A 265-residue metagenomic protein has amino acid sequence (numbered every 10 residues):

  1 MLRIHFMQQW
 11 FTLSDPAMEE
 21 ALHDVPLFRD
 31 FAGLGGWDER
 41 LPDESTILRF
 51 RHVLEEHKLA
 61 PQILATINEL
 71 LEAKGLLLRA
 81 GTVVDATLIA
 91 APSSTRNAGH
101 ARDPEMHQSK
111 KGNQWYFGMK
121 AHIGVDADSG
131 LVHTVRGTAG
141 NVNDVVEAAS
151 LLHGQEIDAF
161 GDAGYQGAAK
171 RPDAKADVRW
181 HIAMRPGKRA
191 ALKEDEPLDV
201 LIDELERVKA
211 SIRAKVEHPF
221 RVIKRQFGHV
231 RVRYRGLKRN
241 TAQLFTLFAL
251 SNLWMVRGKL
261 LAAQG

Functional and structural regions predicted by a protein language model:
M1-T12: Alpha-helical support elements that line or immediately flank enzyme active sites and cofactor-binding pockets
R3, R221, Q243-F248: Conserved, well-structured core segments
T12-S14, L54-E55: N-terminal core-binding DNA-recognition domain of tyrosine recombinases/integrases
E20-H23, G33, D38, P42-R179 (+3 more regions): Polybasic low-complexity intrinsically disordered regions
I157-D158, A163-K238, A242: Helix-centered, glycine/charged polyanion-binding patches within enzymatic domains that contact phosphate-containing
Q226, K259-G265: A short, flexible helix-boundary coil/loop motif
